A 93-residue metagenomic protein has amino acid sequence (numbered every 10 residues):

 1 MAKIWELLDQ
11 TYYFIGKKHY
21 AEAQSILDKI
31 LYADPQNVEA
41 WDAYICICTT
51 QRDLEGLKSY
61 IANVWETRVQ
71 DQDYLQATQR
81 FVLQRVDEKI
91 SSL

Functional and structural regions predicted by a protein language model:
K3-I26: Alpha-helical segment of the N-proximal tetratricopeptide repeat
I4, V38-E39: Helix-start (N-cap) detector for alpha-helical repeat units in TPR-like alpha-solenoids, especially tetratricopeptide
L31-Y32, E66: Conserved structural position within tetratricopeptide repeats
